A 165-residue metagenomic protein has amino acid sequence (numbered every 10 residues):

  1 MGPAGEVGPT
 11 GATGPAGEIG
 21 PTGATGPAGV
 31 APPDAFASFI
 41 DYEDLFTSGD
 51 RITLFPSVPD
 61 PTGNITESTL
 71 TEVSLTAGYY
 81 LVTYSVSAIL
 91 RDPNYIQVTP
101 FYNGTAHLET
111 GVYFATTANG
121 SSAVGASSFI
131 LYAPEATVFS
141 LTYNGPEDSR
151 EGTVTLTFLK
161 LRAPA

Functional and structural regions predicted by a protein language model:
P3-P9, E18-A165: Extracellular jelly-roll beta-sandwich "head" domains, especially the C-terminal globular C1q domain
